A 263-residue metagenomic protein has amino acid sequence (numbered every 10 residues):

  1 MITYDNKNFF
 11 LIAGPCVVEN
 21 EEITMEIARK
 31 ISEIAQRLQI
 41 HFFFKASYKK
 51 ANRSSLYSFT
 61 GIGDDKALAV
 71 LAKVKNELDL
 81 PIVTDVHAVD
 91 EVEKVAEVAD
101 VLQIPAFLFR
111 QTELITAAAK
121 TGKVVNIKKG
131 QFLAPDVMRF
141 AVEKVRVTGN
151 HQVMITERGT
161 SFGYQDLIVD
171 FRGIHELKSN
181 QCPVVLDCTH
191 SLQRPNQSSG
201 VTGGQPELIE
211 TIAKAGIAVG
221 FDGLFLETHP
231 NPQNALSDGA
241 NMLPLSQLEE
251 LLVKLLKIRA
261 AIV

Functional and structural regions predicted by a protein language model:
M1-I12, A69, A260-V263: N-terminal amphipathic alpha-helix/helix-capping segment at the start of soluble metabolic enzymes
L11-G14, F42-A46, I82-T84, L102-I104 (+4 more regions): Hydrophobic faces of well-ordered beta-strands that scaffold small-molecule active sites in alpha/beta enzyme cores
P15-I23, F42-D64, H229-D238: Glycine-rich, proline-tolerant flexible connector loops at the mouths of alpha/beta enzymes
C16-R29, K128-R139, R158-E176, R194-A213: Active-site glycine- and acidic-residue-rich loops that bind and position anionic ligands or nucleotide-like cofactors
K30-E33, R37, F59-V83, A118-V124 (+3 more regions): Alpha-helix-loop-beta-strand connector modules within alpha/beta enzyme cores
A46-P105, R110-L114: N-terminal active-site wall of soluble small-molecule enzyme domains
K50-S54, L108-E176: Conserved anion-binding
L56-D65, Q103-L108, Y164-I168, L192-I217 (+2 more regions): Active-site-adjacent loop and "lid" segments of alpha/beta metabolic enzymes
